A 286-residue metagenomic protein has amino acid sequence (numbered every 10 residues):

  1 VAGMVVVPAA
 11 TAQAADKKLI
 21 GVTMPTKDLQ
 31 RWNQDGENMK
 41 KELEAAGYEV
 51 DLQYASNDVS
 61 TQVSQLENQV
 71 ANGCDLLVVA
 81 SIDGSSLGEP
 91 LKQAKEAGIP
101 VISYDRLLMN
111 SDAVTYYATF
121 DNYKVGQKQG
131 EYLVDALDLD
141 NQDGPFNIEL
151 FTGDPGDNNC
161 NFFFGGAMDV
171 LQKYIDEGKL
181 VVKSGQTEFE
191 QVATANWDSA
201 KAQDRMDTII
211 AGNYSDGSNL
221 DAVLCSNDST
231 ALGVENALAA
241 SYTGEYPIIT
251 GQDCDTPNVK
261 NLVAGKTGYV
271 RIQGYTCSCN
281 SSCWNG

Functional and structural regions predicted by a protein language model:
A2-T11: C-terminal segment of classical bacterial N-terminal signal peptides
A10-G286: A residue-level marker of the well-folded mature domains of exported/periplasmic proteins
